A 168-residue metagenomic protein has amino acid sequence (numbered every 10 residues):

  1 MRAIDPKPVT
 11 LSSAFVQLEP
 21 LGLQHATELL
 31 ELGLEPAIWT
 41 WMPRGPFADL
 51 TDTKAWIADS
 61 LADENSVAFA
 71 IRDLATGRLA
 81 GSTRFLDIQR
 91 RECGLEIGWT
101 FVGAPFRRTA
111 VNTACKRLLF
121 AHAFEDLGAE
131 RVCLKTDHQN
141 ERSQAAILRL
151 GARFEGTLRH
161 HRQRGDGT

Functional and structural regions predicted by a protein language model:
M1-V111, H122, D126, G165-T168: GNAT-family acyltransferases
G103-R117, E130, H138-A145: Conserved glycine-rich acetyl-CoA-binding loop
R117, A121-E125, L148: A broadly conserved amphipathic alpha-helix scaffold signal in soluble, globular proteins
E125-K135: Conserved GNAT acetyl-CoA-binding A-motif
K135, R153-G167: Conserved catalytic-core motifs of GNAT/GCN5-like acyltransferases
N140-G156: Conserved active-site alpha-helix within GNAT-family acetyltransferase domains
